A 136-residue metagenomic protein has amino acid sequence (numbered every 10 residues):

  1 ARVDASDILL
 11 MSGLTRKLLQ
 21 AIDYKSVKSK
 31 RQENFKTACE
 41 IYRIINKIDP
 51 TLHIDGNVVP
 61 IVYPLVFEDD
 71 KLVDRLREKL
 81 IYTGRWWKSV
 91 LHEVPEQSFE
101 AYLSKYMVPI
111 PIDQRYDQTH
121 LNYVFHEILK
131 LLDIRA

Functional and structural regions predicted by a protein language model:
A1-A136: PLP-dependent aminotransferase class I/II
